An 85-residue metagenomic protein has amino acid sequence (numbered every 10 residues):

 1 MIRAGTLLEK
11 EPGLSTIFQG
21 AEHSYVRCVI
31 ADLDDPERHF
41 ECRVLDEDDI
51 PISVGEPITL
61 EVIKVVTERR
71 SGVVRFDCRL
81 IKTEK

Functional and structural regions predicted by a protein language model:
M1-E22: Structural detector for short beta-strands of small beta-barrel domains
A4, V54-E56: Short, flexible surface segments
E9, T59-E61: Hydrophobic beta-strand signal
E11, D32, K64-V66: Beta-strand elements of well-folded, non-transmembrane domains
P12-T16, D48-V54: Charged, amphipathic alpha-helical segments and their flanking helix caps
G20-S24, R69-G72: Short acidic/glycine-enriched loop/turn segments that link adjacent beta-strands
V29-I52: Beta-strand/loop nucleic-acid-binding surfaces
I63-K85: OB-fold/S1-family single-stranded nucleic acid-binding modules
